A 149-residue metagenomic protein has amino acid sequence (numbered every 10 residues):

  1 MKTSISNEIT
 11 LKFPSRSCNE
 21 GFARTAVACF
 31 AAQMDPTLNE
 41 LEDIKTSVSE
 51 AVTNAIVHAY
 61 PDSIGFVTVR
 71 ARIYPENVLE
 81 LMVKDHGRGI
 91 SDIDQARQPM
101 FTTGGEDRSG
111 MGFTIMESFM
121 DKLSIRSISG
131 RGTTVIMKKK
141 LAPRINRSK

Functional and structural regions predicted by a protein language model:
M1-T10, A55-K149: Conserved beta-strand-loop-beta-strand hairpin that lines the nucleotide-binding pocket of ATP/GTP-utilizing enzymes
T10-F22: STAS-typified acidic loop motif
F13, T25, L41, K45 (+2 more regions): Generic hydrophobic-segment detector
G21-S49, R108: Conserved short strand/loop->alpha-helix "switch" segment adjacent to the catalytic nucleotide/phosphoryl-transfer site
E50-N54: Conserved polar catalytic motif of the HATPase_c/GHKL fold
